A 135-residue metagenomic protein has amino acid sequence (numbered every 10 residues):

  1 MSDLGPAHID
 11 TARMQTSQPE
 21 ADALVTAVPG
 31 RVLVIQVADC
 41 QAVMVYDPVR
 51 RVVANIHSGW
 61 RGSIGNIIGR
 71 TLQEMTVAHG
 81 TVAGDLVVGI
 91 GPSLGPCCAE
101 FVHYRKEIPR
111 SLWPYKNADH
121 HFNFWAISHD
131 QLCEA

Functional and structural regions predicted by a protein language model:
M1-A135: Active-site microenvironment for binding and transforming phosphate-containing groups
